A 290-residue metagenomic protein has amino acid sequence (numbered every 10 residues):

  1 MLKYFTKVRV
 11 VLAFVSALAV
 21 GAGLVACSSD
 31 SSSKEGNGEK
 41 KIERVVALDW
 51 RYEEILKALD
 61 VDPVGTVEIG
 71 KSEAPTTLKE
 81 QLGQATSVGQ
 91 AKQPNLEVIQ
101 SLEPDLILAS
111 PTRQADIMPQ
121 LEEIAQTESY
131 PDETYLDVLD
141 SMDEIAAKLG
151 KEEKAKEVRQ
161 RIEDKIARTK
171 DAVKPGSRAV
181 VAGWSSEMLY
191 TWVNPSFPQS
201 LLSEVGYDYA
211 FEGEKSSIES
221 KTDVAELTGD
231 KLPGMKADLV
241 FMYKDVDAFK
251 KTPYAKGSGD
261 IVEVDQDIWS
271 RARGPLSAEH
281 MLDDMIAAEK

Functional and structural regions predicted by a protein language model:
L2-F14: Bacterial N-terminal signal peptides that target proteins for export
A22-A26: C-terminal motif of bacterial Sec signal peptides marking the signal peptidase cleavage site
S28-S31: Bacterial signal peptide processing site
R44, G234-K290: Structured C-terminal subdomain patch of bacterial secreted/periplasmic proteins
R44-L56, A155-E212, I218: Basic- and aromatic-lined ligand-binding clefts that recognize polyanionic substrates
R44-V46, W50-S101: A short, structured surface patch at a secondary-structure boundary
S101-L108, Q126, G229-L232, K236-V240: Proline-aspartate-enriched helix->loop->beta-strand connector
D116-S186, P275-K290: Extracytoplasmic substrate-binding proteins
